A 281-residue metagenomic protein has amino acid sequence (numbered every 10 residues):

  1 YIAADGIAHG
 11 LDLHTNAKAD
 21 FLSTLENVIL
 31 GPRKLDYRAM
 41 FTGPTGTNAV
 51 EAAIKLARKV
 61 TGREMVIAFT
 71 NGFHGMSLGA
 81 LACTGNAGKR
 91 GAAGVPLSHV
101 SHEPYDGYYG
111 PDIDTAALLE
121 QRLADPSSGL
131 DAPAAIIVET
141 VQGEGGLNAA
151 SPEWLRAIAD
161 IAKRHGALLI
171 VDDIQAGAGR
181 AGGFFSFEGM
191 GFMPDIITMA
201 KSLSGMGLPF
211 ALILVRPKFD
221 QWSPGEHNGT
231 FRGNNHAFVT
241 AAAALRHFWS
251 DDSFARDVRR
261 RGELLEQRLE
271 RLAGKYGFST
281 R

Functional and structural regions predicted by a protein language model:
Y1-R281: Conserved N-terminal phosphate-binding loop of PLP-dependent enzymes in the Aspartate aminotransferase
